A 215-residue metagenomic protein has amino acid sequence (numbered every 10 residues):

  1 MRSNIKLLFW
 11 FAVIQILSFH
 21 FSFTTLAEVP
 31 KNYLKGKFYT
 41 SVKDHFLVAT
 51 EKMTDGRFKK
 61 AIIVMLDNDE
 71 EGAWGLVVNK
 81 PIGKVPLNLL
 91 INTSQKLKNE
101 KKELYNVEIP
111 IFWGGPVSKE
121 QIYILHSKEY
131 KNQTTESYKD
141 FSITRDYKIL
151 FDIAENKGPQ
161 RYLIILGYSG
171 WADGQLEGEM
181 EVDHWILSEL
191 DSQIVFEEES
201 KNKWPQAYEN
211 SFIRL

Functional and structural regions predicted by a protein language model:
R2-F11: Bacterial N-terminal signal peptides that target proteins for export
S3, S22-F23: A detector of low-complexity, intrinsically disordered, Ser/Thr/Gly/Pro/Ala-rich segments
W10-S22: Bacterial N-terminal signal peptides
L26-I165, S169-L215: A short aromatic-anchored loop/beta-hairpin motif
